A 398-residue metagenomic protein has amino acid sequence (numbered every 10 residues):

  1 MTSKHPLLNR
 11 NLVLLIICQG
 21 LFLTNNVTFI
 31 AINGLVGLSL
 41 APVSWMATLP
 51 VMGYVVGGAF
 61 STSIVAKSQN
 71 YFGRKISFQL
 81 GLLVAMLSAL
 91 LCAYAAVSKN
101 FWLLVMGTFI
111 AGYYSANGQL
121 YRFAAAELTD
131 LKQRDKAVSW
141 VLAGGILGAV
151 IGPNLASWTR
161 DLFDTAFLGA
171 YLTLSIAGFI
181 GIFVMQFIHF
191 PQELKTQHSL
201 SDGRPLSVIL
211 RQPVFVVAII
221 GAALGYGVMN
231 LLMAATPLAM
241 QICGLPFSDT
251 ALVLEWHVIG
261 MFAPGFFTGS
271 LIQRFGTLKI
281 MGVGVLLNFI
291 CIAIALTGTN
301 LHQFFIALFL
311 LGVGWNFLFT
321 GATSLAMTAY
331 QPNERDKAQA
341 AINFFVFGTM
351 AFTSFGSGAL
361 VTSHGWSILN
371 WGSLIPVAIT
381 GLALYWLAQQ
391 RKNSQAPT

Functional and structural regions predicted by a protein language model:
M1-N9, F190-I219: Juxtamembrane intracellular "pre-TM" segments in multi-pass secondary transporters
G20, F101-A116, Q303-F317: Hydrophobic core of transmembrane alpha-helices in multi-pass small-molecule transporters, especially MFS/SLC-type
N33, S115-T129, F317-Y330: Intracellular juxtamembrane helix-capping segments at the cytosolic ends of symmetry-related transmembrane helices
S61-R74, P264-T277, V361: Helix-to-loop junctions at the C-terminal end of transmembrane segments in multipass secondary transporters
L83-S98, L287-T299: C-terminal ends and interior cores of transmembrane alpha-helices in multi-pass membrane transporters/permeases
V105-G144: Cytoplasmic helix-loop-helix junction between adjacent transmembrane helices in 12-TM secondary transporters
S157, S175-K195, A383-A388: C-terminal membrane-cytosol helix-exit motif in multi-pass small-molecule transporters
Y330-W366: A late C-terminal transmembrane helix in Major Facilitator Superfamily
